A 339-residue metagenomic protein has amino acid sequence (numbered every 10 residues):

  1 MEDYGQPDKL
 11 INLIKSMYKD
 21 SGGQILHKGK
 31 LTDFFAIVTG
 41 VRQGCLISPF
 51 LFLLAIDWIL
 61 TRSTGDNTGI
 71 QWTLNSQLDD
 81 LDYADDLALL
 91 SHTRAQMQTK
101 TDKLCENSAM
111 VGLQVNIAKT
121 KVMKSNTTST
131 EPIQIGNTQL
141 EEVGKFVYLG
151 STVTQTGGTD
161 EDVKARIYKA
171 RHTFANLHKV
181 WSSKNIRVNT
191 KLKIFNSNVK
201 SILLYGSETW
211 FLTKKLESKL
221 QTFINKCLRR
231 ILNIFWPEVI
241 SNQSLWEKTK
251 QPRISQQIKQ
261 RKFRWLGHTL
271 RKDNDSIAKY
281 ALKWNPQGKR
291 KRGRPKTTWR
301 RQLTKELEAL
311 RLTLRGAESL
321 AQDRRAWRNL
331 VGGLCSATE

Functional and structural regions predicted by a protein language model:
M1-E2: Conserved catalytic palm subdomain of right-hand nucleotidyl-transferase polymerases, strongest for RNA-directed enzymes
Q6-I11, S16, G22-C45, P49-E339: Short linear motifs embedded in intrinsically disordered, charge-biased segments
